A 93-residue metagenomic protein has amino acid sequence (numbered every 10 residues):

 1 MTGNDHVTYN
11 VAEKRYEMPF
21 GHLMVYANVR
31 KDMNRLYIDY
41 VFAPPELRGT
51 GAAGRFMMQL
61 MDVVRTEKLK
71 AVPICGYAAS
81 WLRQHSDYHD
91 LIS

Functional and structural regions predicted by a protein language model:
M1-L36: N-terminal first-folded block
D32, D39-V41, I74-Y77: Acidic/polar N-terminal loop/beta-strand segments that form early-domain functional surfaces
I38, A52-R55, P73: Generic alpha-helix structural propensity
V41-R48: A short, internal acetyl-CoA/4′-phosphopantetheine-binding micro-motif in the GNAT/acyltransferase core
G49-D62: Conserved acetyl-CoA-binding loop-helix of GNAT-fold acetyltransferases
D62-S93: C-terminal structural segments of small proteins and small subunits
